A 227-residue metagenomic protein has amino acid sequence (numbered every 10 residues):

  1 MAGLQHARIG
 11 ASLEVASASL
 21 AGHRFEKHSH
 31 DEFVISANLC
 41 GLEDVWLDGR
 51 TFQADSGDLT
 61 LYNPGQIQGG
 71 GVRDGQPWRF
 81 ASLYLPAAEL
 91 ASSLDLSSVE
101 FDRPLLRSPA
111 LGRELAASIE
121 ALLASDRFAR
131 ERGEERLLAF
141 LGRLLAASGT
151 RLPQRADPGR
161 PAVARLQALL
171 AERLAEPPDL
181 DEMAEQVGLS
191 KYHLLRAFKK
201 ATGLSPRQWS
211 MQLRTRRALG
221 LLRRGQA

Functional and structural regions predicted by a protein language model:
A2-E100: N-terminal regulatory/effector-sensing and dimerization cores that precede helix-turn-helix DNA-binding domains
L20, S148-R155, K199-T202: Short, Lys/Arg-enriched N-terminal segment that forms or immediately precedes the first helix of a structured domain
I67-R73, A147-S148, K199-K200: Sigma70-family region 2
L96-R155, A168: Amphipathic alpha-helical segments enriched in hydrophobic/aromatic residues interleaved with Lys/Arg
E114, P158-L166, T202, M211-R214: N-terminal positioning helix adjacent to the helix-turn-helix/winged-helix DNA-binding module
A171, E176-R216: Basic/polar phosphate-binding segments, predominantly the helix-turn-helix DNA-binding elements of transcriptional
E176, R224-Q226: Flexible coil/turn residues that form the inter-helical turn or adjacent wing/linker of helix-turn-helix
